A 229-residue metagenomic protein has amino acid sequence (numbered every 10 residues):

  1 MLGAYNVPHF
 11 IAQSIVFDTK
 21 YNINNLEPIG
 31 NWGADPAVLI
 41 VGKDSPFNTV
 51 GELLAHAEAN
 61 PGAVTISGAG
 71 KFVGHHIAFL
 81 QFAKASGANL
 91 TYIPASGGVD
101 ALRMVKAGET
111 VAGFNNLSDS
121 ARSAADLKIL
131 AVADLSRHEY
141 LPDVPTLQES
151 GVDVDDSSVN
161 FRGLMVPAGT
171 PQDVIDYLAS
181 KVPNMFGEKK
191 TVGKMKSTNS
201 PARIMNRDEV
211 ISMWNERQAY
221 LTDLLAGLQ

Functional and structural regions predicted by a protein language model:
M1, Q13-D100, L147-E149, F161-K194: Hinge/capping helix and adjacent helix->loop/strand transition within the periplasmic-binding protein
Y5, A69, I93-G98, N115 (+2 more regions): Conserved beta-strand termini and adjacent loop/short-helix elements that scaffold enzyme active sites in alpha/beta
V7-F17, H76, Q81-A85, A107 (+3 more regions): A ligand-binding cleft/hinge motif common to bilobed small-molecule-binding domains
T49, G108-E109, D126, G151 (+1 more regions): Conserved functional loop/turn residues at catalytic and ligand-binding sites
D100-A101, E209: Short acidic active-site motifs
S118-G187, E216-A219: C-terminal lobe and pocket-closing loops of periplasmic/extracytoplasmic Venus-flytrap solute-binding proteins
P183, G187, T191-S212: Mature extracytoplasmic/periplasmic domains
N206-Q229: Extracellular/periplasmic bilobal clamshell ligand-binding domains
